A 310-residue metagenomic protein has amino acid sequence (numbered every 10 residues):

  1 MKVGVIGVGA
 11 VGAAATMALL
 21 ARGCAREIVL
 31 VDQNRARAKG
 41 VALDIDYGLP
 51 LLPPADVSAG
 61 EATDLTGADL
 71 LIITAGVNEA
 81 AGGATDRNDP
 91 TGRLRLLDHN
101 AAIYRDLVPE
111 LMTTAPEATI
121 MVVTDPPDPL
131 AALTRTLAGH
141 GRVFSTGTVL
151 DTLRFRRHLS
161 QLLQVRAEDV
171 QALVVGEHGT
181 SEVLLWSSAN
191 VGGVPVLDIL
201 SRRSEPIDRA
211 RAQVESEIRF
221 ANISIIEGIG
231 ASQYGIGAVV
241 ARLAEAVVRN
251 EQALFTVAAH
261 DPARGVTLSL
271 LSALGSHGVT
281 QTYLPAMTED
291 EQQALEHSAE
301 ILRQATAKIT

Functional and structural regions predicted by a protein language model:
V8-G9: Glycine-rich Rossmann-fold phosphate-binding loop(s) that bind the pyrophosphate of adenine dinucleotide cofactors
G12-A13: N-terminal Rossmann-fold NAD(P) dinucleotide-binding loop
R22-E27, G139-H140: Conserved S-adenosyl-L-methionine
Q33-A68, V77-R87, A307: Conserved N-terminal Rossmann-fold NAD(P) cofactor-binding segment
A75-G76, D125: Short glycine-/small-residue-rich Rossmann-like dinucleotide-binding loops
N88-R157: Rossmann-like NAD(P)(H) cofactor-binding subdomain of soluble oxidoreductases
H140-R142, D151-T310: C-terminal substrate-binding/catalytic lobe of Rossmann-fold NAD(P)-dependent dehydrogenases
